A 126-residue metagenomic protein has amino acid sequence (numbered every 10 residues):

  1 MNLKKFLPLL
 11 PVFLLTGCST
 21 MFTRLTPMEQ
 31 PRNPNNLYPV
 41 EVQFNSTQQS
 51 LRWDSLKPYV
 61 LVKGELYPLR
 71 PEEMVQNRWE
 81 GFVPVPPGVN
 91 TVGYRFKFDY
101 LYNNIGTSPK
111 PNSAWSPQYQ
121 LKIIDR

Functional and structural regions predicted by a protein language model:
M1-C18: Sec-dependent bacterial lipoprotein signal peptides
C18-R126: Glycan-association/targeting regions that enable binding to alpha-glucans and other polysaccharides
